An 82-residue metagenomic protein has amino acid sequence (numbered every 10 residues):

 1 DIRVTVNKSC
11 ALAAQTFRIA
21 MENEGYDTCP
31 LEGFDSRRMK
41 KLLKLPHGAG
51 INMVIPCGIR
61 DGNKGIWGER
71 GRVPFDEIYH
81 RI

Functional and structural regions predicted by a protein language model:
D1-R38, L42: Small-aliphatic-rich amphipathic alpha-helix that forms the alpha element of a beta-alpha
M21, L43, H47, G58-D61: Short leucine-rich amphipathic alpha-helical surface patches
Y26, H47-I51: Short coil/turn connectors at secondary-structure junctions
K41-P46, W67-E69: Short proline/glycine-enriched turn/loop segments at secondary-structure junctions
G50-I82: C-terminal helix-cap and adjacent tail motif
